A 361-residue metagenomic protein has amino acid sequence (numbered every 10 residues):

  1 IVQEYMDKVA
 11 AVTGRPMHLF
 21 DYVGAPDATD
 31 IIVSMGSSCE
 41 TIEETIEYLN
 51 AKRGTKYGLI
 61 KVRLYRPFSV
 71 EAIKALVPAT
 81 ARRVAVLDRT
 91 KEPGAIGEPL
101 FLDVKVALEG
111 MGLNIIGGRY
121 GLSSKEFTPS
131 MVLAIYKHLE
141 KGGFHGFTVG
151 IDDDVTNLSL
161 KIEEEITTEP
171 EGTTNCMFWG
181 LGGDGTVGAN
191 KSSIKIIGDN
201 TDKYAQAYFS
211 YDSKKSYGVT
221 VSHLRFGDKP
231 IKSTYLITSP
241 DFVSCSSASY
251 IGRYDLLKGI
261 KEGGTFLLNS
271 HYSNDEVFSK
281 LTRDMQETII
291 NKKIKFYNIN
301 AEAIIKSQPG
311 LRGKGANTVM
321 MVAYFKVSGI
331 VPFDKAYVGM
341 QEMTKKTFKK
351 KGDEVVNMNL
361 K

Functional and structural regions predicted by a protein language model:
I1-D88, P93, G97-S192, M321-V322 (+1 more regions): Flexible, low-complexity linker and terminal segments
P67-A72, R83, L87-E98, G172-G182 (+1 more regions): Active-site cofactor/cluster-binding pocket
